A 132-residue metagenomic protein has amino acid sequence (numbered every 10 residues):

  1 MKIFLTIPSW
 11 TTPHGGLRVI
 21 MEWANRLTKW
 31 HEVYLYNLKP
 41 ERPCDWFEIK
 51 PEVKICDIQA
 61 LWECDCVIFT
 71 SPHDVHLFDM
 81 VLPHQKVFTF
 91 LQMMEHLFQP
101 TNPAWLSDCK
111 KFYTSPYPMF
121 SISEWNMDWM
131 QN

Functional and structural regions predicted by a protein language model:
I7-I20: A short, glycine/small-residue-rich beta-strand->loop->alpha-helix junction that serves as a flexible
G16, L38, F69-S71, S121-S123: Replace "coordinates the UDP/GDP/TDP-sugar" with "coordinates nucleotide-activated sugar donors
W23-H31: A short, Lys/Arg-enriched amphipathic alpha-helix followed by its capping loop at the start of a domain
V33-E41: A short beta-strand-loop structural module common to alpha/beta enzyme folds
C56-W62, T101-F120: Membrane-proximal helix-turn-helix segments that form the acceptor-binding/catalytic region of lipid-linked
D57-V75: Short N-terminal targeting/anchoring amphipathic segment
C66-I68, V81-F98: Active-site proximal beta-strand in glycosyltransferases
H76-F78, P116-N132: A short, active-site helix/loop in glycosyltransferases that binds the activated sugar's phosphate group
